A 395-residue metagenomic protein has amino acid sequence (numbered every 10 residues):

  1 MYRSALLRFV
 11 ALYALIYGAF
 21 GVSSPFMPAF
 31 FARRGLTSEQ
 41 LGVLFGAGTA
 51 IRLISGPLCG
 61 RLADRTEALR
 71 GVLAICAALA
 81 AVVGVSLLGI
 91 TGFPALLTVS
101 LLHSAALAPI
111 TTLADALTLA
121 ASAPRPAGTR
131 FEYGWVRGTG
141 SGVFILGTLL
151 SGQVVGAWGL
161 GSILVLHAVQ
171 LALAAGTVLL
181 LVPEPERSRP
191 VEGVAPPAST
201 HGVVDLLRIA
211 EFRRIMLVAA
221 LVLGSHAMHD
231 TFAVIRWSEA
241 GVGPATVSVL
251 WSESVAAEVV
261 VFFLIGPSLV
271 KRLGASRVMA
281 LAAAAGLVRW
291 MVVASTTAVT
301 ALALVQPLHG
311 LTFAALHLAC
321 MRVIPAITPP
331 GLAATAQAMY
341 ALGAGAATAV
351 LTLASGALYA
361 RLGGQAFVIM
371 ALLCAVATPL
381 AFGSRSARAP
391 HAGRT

Functional and structural regions predicted by a protein language model:
M1-R3, V182-V218: Juxtamembrane intracellular "pre-TM" segments in multi-pass secondary transporters
M1-T49, F212-L250: Helix-loop boundary and gating motifs at the non-cytosolic
A14, V83, F93-T111, A220 (+1 more regions): Hydrophobic core of transmembrane alpha-helices in multi-pass small-molecule transporters, especially MFS/SLC-type
I54-A68, V155, V261-G274, Y359-A360: Helix-to-loop junctions at the C-terminal end of transmembrane segments in multipass secondary transporters
G71-V85, A168, R277-V292: Structural signature of the two symmetry-related core transmembrane helices
A108-R125, A315-P329: Intracellular juxtamembrane helix-capping segments at the cytosolic ends of symmetry-related transmembrane helices
I163-L180, A366-G383: Symmetry-related core transmembrane helices of the 12-TM Major Facilitator Superfamily/SLC fold
A334-L362: A late C-terminal transmembrane helix in Major Facilitator Superfamily
